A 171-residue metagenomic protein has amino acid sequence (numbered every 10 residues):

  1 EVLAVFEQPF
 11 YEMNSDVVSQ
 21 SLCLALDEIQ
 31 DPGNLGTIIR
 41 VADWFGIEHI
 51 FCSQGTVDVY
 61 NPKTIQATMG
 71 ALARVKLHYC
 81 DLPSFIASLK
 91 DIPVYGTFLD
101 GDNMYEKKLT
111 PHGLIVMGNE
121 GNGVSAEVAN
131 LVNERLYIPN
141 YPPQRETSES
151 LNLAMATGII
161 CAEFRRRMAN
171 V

Functional and structural regions predicted by a protein language model:
E1, S21, H112: Conserved catalytic motifs of the protein kinase core domain
A4: Glycine-rich phosphate-binding loops that contact phosphosugars or nucleotide phosphates
F10-G101: RNA substrate-binding interface of SAM-dependent RNA methyltransferases
M13-S21, D91, E106-K108, P142-Q144 (+1 more regions): Short, glycine- and charge-enriched coil/turn segments that flank and shape catalytic ligand pockets
W44-F45, V59-A73, A126-V171: Structured adenosyl-cofactor binding patch, chiefly the S-adenosyl-L-methionine
Y95-S148: Active-site/ligand-binding-proximal alpha/beta "capping" segment
